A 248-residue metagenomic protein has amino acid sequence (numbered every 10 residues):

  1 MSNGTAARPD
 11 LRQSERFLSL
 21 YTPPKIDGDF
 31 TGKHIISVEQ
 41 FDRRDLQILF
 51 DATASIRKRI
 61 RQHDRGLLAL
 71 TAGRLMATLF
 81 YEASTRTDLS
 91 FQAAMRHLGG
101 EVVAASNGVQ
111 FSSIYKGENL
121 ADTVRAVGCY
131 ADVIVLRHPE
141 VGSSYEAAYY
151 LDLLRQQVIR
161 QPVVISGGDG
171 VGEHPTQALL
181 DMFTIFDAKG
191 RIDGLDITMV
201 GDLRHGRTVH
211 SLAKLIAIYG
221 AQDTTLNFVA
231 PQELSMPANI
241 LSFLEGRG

Functional and structural regions predicted by a protein language model:
G4-L89, A93: Positively charged, low-complexity intrinsically disordered leader regions
T31, T71-A72, R160, D193 (+1 more regions): Residue-level preference for short coil/turn positions at secondary-structure junctions
S37, A104, V163-S166, M199 (+1 more regions): Structural signal for conserved beta-strand scaffold positions within catalytic alpha/beta enzyme cores
R44-D51, R125, Y149, S242: Replace "anionic and nucleotidyl ligands
A52-R59, L98, A126-Y130, Y150 (+5 more regions): Change "in soluble alpha/beta enzymes" to "in soluble alpha/beta proteins
A52-T53, E82, R137-P139, G167-D169 (+2 more regions): Fold-independent oxyanion-binding glycine-rich loops and adjacent beta-strand/coil segments at enzyme active sites
H63-F186: Phosphate/diphosphate ligand-binding glycine-rich loop within oxidoreductases
Y81-A93, D187-G248: Glycine-rich phosphate/diphosphate-binding loop of Rossmann-like nucleotide-binding domains
